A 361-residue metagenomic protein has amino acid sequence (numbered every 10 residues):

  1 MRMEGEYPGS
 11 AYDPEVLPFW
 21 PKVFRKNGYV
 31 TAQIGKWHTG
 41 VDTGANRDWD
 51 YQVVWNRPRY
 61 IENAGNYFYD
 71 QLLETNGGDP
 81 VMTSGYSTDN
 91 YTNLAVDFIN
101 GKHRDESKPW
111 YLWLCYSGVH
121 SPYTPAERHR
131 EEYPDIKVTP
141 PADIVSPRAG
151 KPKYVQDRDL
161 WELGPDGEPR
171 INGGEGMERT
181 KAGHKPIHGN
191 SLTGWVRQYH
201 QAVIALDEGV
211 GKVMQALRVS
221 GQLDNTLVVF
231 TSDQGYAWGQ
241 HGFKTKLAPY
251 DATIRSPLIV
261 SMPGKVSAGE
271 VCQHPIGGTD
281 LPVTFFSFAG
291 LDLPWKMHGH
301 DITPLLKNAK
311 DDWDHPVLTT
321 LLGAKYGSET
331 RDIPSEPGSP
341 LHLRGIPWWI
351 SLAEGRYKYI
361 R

Functional and structural regions predicted by a protein language model:
M1, S10-D13, Q33-G44, W55-N56 (+5 more regions): Short, solvent-exposed turn/loop segments enriched in Gly/Ser/Thr/Pro and often Arg
M1-Q33, T43, R47, Y51 (+3 more regions): Active-site segment of extracytoplasmic enzymes that catalyze sulfate/phosphate-ester chemistry
S10-Y12, I204, C272, S339: Residue-level marker of alpha-helix boundaries and capping positions
E15-K22, Y86-V96, R197-H200, I204-G211 (+5 more regions): A structural signal for well-ordered alpha-helical segments within the folded catalytic domains of diverse enzymes
W20-P21, I99, R130, W349: Short amphipathic alpha-helical segments and helix-helix/interface helices
K26-A32, R47-Y51, D105-L112, Q222-V228 (+2 more regions): Loop/turn elements at helix/coil->beta-strand transitions in domains of secreted/extracellular proteins
A45-E62, Q234-Q240, T279-P282, S287-R361: C-terminal cap/loop subdomain of S1 sulfatases and analogous C-terminal strand-loop tails that border
R57-T83, F98-K108, W113-I276, S287-K296 (+1 more regions): Active-site-proximal cap/lid insertion segments
